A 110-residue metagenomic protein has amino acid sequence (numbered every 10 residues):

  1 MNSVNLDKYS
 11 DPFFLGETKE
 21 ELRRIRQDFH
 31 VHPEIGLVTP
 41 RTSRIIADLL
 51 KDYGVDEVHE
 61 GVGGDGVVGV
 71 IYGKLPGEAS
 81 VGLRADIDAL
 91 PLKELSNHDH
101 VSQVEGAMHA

Functional and structural regions predicted by a protein language model:
N2-A110: Acidic/His- and Gly-rich active-site-bordering loop/insert found across diverse amide/peptide-bond hydrolases
